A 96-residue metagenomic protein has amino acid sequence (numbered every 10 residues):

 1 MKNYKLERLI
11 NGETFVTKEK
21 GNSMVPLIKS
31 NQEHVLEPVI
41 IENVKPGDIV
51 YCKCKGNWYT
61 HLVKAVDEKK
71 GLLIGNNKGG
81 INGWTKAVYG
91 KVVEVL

Functional and structural regions predicted by a protein language model:
M1-L96: Extended hydrophobic leader/signal-anchor segments used for secretion and membrane insertion
